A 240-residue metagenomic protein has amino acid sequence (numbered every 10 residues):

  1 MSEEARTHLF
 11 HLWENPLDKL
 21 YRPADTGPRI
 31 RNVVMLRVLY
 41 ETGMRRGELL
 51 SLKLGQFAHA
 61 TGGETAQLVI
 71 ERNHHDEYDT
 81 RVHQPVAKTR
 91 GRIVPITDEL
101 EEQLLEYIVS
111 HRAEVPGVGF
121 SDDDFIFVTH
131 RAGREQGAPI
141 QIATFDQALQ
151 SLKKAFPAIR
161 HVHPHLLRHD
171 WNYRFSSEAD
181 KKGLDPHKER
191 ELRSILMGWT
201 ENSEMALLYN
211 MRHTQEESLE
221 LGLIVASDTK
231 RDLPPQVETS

Functional and structural regions predicted by a protein language model:
M1-N15, G133-E135: Flexible interdomain linker/hinge and immediately adjacent N-terminus of the catalytic tyrosine-recombinase domain
L9, V38-L39, L68, E101-H111 (+5 more regions): Short, structured motif recognition centered on aromatic/hydrophobic residues
F10-R46, E189: Basic, Lys/Arg- and aromatic-enriched nucleic-acid-binding interface segment
D18-R22, H74-I93, A158-R160, K181 (+1 more regions): A cross-kingdom feature marking solvent-exposed beta-strand/loop segments within repeated, beta-rich binding/scaffold
L20-R22, R134-E135, A143-I195, W199-S203: Short, basic (Lys/Arg/His-rich) helix/loop patches that form interaction surfaces in the mid-to-C-terminal regions
S51-E102: Conserved tyrosine-mediated DNA breakage-rejoining catalytic core shared by Y-recombinases
D98-I159: Active-site/catalytic core of tyrosine-dependent DNA strand-transfer enzymes
M197-L233: Catalytic-site neighborhood detector that most strongly recognizes the C-terminal catalytic loop/helix of tyrosine
